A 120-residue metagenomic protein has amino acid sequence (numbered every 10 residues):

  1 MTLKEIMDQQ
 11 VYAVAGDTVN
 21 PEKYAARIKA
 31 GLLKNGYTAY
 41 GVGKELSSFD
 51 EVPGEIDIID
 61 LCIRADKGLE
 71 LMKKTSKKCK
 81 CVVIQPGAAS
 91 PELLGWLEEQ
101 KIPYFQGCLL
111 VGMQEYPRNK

Functional and structural regions predicted by a protein language model:
M1-L46, D50: Hydrophobic, well-ordered beta-alpha structural blocks that scaffold small-molecule cofactor pockets
A25-A26, M72, L94: Conserved strand-to-helix beginnings and helix N-cap segments that scaffold or border functional pockets
Y37, K77-V82, Q100-P103: A short helix->loop->beta-strand "cap" motif at the edges of active sites that frequently abuts
G41-V42, I84, Y104-G107: General beta-strand structural signal in soluble alpha/beta enzymes
E45-I59, K101-Y104: Active-site regions of enzymes building and remodeling cell-envelope glycoconjugates
V52-P91: Mid-chain, well-packed structural core segment of small domains
A88-Q114: Rossmann-fold NAD(P)-binding glycine/threonine-rich loop
E115-K120: A charged, well-structured terminal subsegment
